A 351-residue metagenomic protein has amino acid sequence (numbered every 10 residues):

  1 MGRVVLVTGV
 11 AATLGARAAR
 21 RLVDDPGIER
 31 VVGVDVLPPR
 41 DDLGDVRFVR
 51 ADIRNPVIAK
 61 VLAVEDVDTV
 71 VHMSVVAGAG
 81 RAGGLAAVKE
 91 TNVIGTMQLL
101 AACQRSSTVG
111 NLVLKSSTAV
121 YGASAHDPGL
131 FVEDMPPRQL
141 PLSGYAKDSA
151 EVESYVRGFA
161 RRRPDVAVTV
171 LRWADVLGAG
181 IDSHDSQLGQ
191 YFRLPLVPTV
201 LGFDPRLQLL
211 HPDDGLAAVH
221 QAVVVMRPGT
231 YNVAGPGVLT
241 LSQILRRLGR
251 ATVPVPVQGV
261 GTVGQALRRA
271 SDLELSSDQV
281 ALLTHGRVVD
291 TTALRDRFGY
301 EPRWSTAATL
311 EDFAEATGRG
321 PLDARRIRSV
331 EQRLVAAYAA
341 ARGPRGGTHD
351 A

Functional and structural regions predicted by a protein language model:
V5-G27: N-terminal Rossmann NAD(P)H-binding glycine-rich loop of SDR-like oxidoreductase domains
T8, V176-G178, V200-P205, Y231-L239 (+2 more regions): Glycine-rich Rossmann NAD(P)(H)-binding loop
A51-I94: NAD(P)H-binding glycine-rich loop region in Rossmannoid oxidoreductase-like domains and their noncatalytic homologs
M97-G144: Conserved Rossmann-fold NAD(P)-dependent oxidoreductase catalytic core, especially the SDR/UDP-sugar
P141-T169: Active-site Tyr-X1-5-Lys
E151, D182-S186, V200-V224, G229: Substrate-positioning beta->alpha
F159-L207: NAD(P)-dependent short-chain dehydrogenase/reductase
G215-S277, T291, E311-F313, G320-Q332 (+1 more regions): Mid/C-terminal beta-alpha module of Rossmann-like enzyme folds, strongest in SDR-family dehydrogenases/epimerases
